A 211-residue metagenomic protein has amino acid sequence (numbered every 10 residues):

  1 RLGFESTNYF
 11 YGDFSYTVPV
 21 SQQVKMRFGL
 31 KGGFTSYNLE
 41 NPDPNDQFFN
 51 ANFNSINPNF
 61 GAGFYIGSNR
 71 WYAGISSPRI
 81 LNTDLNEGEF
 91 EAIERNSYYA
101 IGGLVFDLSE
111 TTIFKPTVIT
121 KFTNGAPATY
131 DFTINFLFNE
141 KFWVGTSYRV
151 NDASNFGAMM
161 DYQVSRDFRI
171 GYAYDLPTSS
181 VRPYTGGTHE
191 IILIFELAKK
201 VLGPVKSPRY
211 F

Functional and structural regions predicted by a protein language model:
R1-F211: Subset of outer-membrane beta-barrel
